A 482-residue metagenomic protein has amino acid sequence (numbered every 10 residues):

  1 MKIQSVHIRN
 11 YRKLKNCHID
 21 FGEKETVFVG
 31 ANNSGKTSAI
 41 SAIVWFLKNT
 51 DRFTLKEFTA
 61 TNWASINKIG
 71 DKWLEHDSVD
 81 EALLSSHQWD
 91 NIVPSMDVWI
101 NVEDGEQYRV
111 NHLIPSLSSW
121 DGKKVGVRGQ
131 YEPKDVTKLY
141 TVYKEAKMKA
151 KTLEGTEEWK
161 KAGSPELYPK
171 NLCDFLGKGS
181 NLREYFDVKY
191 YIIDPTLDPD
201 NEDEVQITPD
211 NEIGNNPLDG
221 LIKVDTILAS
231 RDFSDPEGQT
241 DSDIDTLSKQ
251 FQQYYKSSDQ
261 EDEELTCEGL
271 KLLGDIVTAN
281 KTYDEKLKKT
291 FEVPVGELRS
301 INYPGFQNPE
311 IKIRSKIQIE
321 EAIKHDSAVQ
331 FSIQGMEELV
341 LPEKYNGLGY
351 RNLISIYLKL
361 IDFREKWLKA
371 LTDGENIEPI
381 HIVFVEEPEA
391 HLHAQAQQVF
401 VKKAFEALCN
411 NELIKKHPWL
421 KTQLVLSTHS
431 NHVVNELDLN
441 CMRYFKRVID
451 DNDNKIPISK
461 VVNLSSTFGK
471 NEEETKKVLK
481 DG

Functional and structural regions predicted by a protein language model:
M1-N49, K56-I69: Pre-Walker A-like glycine/lysine-rich segment at the N-terminus of P-loop NTPase domains
E23-T26, P379-H381, T422: Pre-Walker A (Motif I) flank of P-loop NTPase domains
G30, E387, H429: The Walker A (P-loop) glycine that initiates the GxxxxGKT/S ATP-binding motif of P-loop NTPases
K48-D80, R364-E378, N410-T422, V448-I456: Flexible phosphate/Mg2+-sensing switch loops adjacent to catalytic phosphate-binding sites
W63-K68, K72-V93, W99-L270, T467: Glycine-rich phosphate-binding loops of NTPases
L221, D225, A229, F233-V385 (+2 more regions): Extended helical coiled-coil dimerization/tether regions that scaffold and oligomerize large DNA-maintenance assemblies
E412-K416, H432-G482: RecA-like P-loop NTPase motor core
T422, T428-S430: Conserved H-loop
